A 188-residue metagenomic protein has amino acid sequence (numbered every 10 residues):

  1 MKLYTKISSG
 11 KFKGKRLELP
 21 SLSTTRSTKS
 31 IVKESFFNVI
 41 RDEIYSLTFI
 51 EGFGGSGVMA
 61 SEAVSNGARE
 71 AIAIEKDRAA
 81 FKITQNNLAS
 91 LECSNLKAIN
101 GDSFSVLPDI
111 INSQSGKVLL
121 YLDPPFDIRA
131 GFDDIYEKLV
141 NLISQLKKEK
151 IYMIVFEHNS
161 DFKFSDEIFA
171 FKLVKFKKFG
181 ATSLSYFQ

Functional and structural regions predicted by a protein language model:
M1-N66: S-adenosyl-L-methionine
G54, R78, S105, F126 (+1 more regions): Short, glycine/acidic-enriched loop or turn micro-motifs at the edges of active sites
E70-E75: Conserved SAM-binding motif I beta-strand of class I
D77, K82-S115: S-adenosyl-L-methionine
K97-I99, V174-K177: General small-molecule cofactor/ligand-binding pocket signal
I111-K172, K178: S-adenosylmethionine
K175-Q188: Core SAM-dependent methyltransferase catalytic element
